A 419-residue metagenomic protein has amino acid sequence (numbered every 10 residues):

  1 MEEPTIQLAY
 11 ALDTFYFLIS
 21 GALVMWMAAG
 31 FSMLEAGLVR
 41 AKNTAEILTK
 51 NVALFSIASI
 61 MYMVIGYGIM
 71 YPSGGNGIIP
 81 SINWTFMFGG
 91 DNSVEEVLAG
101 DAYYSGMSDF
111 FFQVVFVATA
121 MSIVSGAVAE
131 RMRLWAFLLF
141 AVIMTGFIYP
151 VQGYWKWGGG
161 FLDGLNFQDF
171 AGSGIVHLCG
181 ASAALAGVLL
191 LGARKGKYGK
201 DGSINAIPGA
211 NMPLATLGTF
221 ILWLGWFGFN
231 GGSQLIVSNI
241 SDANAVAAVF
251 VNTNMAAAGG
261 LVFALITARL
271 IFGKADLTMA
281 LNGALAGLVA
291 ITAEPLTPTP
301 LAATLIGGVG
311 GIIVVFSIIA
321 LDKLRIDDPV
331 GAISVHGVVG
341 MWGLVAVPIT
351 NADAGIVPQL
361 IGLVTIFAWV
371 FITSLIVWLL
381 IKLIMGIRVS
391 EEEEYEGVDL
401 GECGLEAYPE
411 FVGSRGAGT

Functional and structural regions predicted by a protein language model:
M1-T419: Hydrophobic alpha-helical transmembrane bundles of multi-pass membrane proteins
